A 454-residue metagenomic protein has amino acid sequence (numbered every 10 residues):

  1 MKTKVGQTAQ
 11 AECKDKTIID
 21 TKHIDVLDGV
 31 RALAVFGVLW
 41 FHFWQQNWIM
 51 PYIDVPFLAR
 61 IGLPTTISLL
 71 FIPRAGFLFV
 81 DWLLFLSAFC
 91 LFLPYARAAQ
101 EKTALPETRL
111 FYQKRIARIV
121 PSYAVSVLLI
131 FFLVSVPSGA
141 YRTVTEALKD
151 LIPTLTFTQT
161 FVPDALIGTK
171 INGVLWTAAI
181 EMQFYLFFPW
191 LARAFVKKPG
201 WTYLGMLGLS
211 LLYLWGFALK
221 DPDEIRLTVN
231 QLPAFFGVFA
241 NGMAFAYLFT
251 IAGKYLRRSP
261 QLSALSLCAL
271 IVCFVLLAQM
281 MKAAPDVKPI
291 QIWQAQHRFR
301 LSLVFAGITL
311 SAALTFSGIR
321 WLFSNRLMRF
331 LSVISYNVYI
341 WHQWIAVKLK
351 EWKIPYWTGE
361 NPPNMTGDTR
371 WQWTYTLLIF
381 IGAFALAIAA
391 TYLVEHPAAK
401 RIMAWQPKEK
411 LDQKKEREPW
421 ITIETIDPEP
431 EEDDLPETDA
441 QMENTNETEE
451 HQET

Functional and structural regions predicted by a protein language model:
M1-G216, F235, A264, R329 (+2 more regions): Membrane-cytosol interface segments of multi-pass membrane proteins, especially ER/Golgi lipid-handling enzymes
F77, F239, M243, S266-H396: Alpha-helical transmembrane segments of multi-pass integral membrane proteins
F92-A99, L133-V136, A192-K198, A244-K254 (+3 more regions): Structural signal for the C-terminal ends of transmembrane alpha-helices and the immediately following loop
P121-Y123, L227, Q231, A278 (+1 more regions): Charged/polar, low-hydrophobicity segments characteristic of intrinsically disordered regions and flexible loops
G139-A140, I167-I171, K220-V229, V287-I292: Membrane-interface helix caps and helix-loop-helix hairpins in membrane proteins
T160-A165, L211-D223, F274-D286: C-terminal ends of transmembrane alpha-helices and the immediately adjacent extracellular/lumenal or cytosolic loop
I225, Q261-L262: Active-site donor-binding segments of glycosyltransferases and PAPS-dependent sulfotransferases
T228-N230, A234-T250: Acidic, glycine-rich loop-and-beta core segments that form the ion-binding/anion-interacting portion of active sites
